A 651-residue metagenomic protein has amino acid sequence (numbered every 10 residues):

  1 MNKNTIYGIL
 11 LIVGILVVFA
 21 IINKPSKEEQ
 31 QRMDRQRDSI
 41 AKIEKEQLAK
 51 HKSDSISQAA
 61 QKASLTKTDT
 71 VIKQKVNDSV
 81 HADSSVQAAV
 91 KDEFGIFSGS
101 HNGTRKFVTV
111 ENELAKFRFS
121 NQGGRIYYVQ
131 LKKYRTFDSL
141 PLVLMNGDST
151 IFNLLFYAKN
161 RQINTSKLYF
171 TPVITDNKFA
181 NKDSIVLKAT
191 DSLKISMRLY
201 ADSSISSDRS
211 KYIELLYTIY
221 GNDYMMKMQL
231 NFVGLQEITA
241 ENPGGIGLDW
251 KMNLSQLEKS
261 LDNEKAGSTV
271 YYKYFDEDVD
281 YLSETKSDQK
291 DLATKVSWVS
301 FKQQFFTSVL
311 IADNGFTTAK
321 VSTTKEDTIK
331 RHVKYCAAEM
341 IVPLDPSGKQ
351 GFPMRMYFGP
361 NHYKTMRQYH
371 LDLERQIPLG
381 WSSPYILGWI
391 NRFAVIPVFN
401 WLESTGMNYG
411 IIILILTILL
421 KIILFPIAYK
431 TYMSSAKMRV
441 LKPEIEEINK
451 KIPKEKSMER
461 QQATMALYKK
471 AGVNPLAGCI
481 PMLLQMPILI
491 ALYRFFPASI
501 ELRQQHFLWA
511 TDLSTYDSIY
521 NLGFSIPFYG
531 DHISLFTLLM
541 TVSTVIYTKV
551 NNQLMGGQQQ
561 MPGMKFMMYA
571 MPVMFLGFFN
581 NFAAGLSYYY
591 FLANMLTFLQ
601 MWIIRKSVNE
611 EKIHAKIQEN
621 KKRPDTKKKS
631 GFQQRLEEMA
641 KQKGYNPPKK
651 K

Functional and structural regions predicted by a protein language model:
M1-S64, F119, Y220-G221, L230-G234 (+8 more regions): Helix-loop-helix
I12, K24-S149, M197, A201-S203 (+2 more regions): Juxtamembrane extramembrane loops of integral membrane proteins
Q74, V80-K91, S100-I377: Soluble non-transmembrane domains of integral membrane proteins
I96, F179, S206, L522-Y529: Short, aromatic- and cysteine-enriched interfacial helices/patches that mediate contacts at lipid membranes
